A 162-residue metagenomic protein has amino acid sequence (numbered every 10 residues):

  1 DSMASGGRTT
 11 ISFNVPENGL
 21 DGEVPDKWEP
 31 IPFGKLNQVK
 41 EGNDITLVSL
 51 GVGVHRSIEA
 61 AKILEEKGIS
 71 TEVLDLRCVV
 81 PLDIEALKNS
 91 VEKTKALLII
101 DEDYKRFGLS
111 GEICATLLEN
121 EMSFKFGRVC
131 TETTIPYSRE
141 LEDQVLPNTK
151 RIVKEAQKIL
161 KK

Functional and structural regions predicted by a protein language model:
D1-K162: Thiamine diphosphate
